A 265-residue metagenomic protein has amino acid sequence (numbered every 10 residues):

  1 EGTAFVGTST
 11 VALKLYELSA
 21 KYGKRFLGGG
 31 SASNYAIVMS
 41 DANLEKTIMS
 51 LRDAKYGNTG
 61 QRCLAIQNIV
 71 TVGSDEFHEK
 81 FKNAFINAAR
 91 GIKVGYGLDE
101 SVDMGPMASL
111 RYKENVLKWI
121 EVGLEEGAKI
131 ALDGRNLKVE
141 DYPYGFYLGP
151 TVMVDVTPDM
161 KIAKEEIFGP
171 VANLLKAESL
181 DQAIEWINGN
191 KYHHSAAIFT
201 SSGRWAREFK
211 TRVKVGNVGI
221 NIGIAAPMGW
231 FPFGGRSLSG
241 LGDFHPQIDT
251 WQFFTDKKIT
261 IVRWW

Functional and structural regions predicted by a protein language model:
E1-T3, V72, G189, S202: Proteins with a high burden of low-complexity, intrinsically disordered sequence enriched in S/T/G/P/A and R, requiring
G2, T8-T157, L180, I220: ALDH superfamily catalytic-core signature
G2-F5, S195-A197: Short catalytic-loop micro-motif centered on adjacent basic/acidic residues
I37, N87-K93, I120, E140-W265: Conserved C-terminal structural/oligomerization subdomain of aldehyde/semialdehyde dehydrogenase
